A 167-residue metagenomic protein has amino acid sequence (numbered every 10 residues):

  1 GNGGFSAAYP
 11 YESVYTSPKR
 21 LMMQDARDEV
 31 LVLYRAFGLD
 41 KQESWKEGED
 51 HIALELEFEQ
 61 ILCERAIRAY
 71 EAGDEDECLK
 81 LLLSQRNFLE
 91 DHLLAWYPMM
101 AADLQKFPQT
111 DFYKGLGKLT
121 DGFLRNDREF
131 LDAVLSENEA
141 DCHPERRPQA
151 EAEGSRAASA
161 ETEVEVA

Functional and structural regions predicted by a protein language model:
G1-A167: Surface/interface-facing alpha-helical segments and adjacent flexible terminal/loop regions used for partner/assembly
